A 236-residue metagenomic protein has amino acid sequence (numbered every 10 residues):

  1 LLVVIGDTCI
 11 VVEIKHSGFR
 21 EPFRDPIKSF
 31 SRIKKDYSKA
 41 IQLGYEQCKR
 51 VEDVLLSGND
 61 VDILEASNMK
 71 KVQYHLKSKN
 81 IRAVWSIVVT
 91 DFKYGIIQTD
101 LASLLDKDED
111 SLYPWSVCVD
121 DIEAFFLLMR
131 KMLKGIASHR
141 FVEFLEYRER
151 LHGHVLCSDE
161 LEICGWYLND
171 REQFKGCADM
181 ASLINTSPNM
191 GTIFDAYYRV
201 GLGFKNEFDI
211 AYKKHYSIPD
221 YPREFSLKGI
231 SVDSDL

Functional and structural regions predicted by a protein language model:
L2-V4, A40-Q42, H75-I81: A general structural signal for short secondary-structure junctions and capping/turn motifs
V3-V11, S17, E21: Active-site beta-strand-loop-beta-strand hairpin of nuclease catalytic cores that positions key catalytic residues
I10-V12, W85-I87: Hydrophobic/aromatic beta-strand patches that form the interior of the parallel beta-sheet core in alpha/beta enzyme
E13-I14, F23-D25, I97-A102: Short conserved micro-motifs at the rims of enzyme active sites and ligand-binding pockets
H16-Y74: Catalytic cores of nucleic-acid endonucleases
E46-K49, R82-S86: Extended charged low-complexity segments that act as oligomerization/scaffolding linkers
D60-K79, L105-V117: C-terminal/domain-terminus segments
I81-V84, T90-L236: Composition-driven low-complexity segments enriched in polar/acidic and proline residues
